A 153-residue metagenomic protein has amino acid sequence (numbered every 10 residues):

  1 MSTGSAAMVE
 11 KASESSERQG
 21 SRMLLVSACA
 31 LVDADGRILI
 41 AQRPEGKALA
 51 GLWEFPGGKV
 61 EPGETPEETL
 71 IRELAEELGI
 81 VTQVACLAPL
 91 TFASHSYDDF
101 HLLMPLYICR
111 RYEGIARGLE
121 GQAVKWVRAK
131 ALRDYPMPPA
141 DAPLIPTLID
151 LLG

Functional and structural regions predicted by a protein language model:
T3-E14, A88-L90: Short Pro/Gly-enriched beta-strand edge/turn motifs at strand-loop
V9-I38, K59: Conserved N-terminal beta-strand and adjoining loop/helix that marks the start of the Nudix/MutT-like hydrolase domain
L24, D33, T91-I115, K125: Active-site-adjacent beta-strand/loop module that shapes the phosphate/pyrophosphate-binding cleft
C29, F55, R128: Residue-level signal for inorganic ion chemistry
R37-E76: Conserved Nudix-box catalytic region and its N-terminal flanking loop in Nudix hydrolases and closely related
V81-T91: A short coil-to-beta-strand element that immediately follows conserved catalytic motifs
L106-I108, A116-L148: NUDIX/MutT-family hydrolases
